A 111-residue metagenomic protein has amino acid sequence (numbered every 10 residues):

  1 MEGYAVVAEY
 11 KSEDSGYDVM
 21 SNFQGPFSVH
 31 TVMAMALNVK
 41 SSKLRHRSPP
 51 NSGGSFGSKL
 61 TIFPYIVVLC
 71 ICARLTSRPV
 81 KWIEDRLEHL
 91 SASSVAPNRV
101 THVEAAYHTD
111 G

Functional and structural regions predicted by a protein language model:
M1-D110: Structural alpha/beta core scaffold segments of enzyme domains
